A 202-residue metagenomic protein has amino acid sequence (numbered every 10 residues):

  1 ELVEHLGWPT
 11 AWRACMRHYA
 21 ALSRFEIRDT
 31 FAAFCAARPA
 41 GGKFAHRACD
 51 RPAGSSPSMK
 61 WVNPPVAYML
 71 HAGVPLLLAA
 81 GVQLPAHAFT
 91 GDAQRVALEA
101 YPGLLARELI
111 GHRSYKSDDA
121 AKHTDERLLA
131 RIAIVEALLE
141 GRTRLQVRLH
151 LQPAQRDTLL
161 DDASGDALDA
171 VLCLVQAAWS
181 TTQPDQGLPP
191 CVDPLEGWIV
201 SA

Functional and structural regions predicted by a protein language model:
E1-A202: RNase H-like (RuvC/DEDD) metal-dependent nuclease/polynucleotide-processing core
